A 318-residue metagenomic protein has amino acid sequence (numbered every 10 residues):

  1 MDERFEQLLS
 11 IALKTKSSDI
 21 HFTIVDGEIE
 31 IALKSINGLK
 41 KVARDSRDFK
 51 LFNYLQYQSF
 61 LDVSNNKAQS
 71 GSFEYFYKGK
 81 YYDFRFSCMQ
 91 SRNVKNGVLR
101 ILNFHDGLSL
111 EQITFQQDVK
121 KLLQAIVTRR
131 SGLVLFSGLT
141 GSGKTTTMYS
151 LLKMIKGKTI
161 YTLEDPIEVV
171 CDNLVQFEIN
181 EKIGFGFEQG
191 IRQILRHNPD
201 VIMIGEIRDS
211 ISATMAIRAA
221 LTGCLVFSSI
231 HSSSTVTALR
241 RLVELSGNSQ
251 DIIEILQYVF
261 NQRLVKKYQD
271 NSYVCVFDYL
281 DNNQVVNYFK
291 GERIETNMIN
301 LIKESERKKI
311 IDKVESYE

Functional and structural regions predicted by a protein language model:
M1-E318: Short, flexible helix-loop junctions that flank or precede catalytic/ligand sites
